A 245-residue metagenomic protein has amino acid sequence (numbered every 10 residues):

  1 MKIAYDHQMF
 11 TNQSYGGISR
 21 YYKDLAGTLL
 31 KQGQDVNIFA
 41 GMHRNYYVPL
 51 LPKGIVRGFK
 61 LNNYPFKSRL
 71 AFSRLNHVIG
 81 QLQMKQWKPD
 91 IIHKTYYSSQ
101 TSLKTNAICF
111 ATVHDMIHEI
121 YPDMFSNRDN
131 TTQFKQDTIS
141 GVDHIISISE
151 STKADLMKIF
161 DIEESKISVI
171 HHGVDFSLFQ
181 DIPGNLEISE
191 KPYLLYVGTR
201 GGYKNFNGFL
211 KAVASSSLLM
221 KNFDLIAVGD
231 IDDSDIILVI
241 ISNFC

Functional and structural regions predicted by a protein language model:
M1-C245: Carbohydrate transferase catalytic cores enriched for Leloir-type hexosyltransferases
